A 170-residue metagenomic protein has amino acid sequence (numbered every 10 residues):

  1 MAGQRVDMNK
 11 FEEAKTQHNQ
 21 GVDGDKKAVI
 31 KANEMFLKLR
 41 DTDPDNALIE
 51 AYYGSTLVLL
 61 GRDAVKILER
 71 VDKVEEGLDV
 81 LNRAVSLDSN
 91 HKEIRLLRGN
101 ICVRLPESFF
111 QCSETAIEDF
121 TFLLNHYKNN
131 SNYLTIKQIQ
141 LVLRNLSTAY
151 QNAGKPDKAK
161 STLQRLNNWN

Functional and structural regions predicted by a protein language model:
M1-N33: N-terminal leader/linker segments that initiate helical-solenoid repeat arrays
N19-D23, L59-L68, N100, R104-F110 (+2 more regions): Short coil/turn linking the two alpha-helices of tandem helical-hairpin repeats
G21-M35, R70-D79, C112-L124: Helix-turn-helix repeat elements of alpha-solenoid scaffolds
L37-E50, N82-H91, L124-I139: Flexible helix-coil transition and linker loops at the boundaries of alpha-helical arrays
R62-N90: Helix-adjacent hinge/juxtasegments
H126-N170: Terminal, low-structured helical/coil segments at or just beyond the last alpha-helical repeat
